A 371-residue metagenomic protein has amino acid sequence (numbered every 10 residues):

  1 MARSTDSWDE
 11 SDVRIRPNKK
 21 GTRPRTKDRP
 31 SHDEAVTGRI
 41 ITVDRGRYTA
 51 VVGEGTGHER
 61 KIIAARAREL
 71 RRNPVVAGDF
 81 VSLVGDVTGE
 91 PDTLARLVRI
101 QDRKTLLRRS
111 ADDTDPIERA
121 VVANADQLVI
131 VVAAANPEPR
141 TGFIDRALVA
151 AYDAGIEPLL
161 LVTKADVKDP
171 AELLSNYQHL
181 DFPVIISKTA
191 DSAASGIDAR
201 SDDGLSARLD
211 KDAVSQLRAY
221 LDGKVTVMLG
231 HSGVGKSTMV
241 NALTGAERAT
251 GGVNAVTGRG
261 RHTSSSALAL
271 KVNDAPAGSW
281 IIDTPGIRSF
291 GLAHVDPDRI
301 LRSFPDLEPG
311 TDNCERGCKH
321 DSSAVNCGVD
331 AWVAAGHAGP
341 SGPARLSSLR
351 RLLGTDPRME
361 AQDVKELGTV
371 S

Functional and structural regions predicted by a protein language model:
R3-D6, D12-V13, S31-E34, R60 (+9 more regions): Helix-rich effector regions associated with P-loop NTPase G domains
G46-A50: Short aromatic-glycine-enriched beta-strand elements
G57-A67: A short macromolecule-binding patch
V87-R108, N124-F143, L159-P170: Conserved Switch II/interswitch segment of TRAFAC-class P-loop GTPases
G142-Y152: Histidine-anchored nucleotide/phosphate-binding helix
D166-V234: Canonical P-loop GTPase G-domain recognition
K236-T238, A242: Walker A/P-loop
